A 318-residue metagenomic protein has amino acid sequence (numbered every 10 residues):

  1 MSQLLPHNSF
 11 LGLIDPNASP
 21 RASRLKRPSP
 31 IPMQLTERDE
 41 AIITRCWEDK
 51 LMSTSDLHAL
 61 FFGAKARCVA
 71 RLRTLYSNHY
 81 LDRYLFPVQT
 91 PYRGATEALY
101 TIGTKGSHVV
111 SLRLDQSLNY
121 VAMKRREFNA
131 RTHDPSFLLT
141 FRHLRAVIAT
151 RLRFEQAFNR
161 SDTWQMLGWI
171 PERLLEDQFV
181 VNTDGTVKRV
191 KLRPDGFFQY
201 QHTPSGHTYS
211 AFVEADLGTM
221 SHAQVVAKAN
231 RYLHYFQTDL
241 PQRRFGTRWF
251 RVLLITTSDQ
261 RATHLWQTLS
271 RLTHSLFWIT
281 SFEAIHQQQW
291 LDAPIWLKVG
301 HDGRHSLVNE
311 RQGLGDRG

Functional and structural regions predicted by a protein language model:
S2-S29, M33-E40, N78, S111-G318: Electrostatic, structured charged patches in enzyme active sites and in nucleic-acid/phosphate-binding
D39-W47: Positively charged, polyanion-binding regions of nucleic-acid-associated proteins
C46-D49, L217: Structured beta->alpha junctions
W47, F62, E155-N159: Hydrophobic/aromatic-lined pockets within catalytic cores
E48-L60: Short acidic, hydrophobic short linear motifs in intrinsically disordered regions
F62-S77: Short amphipathic alpha-helical interaction segments
L85-S117: Accessory beta->alpha helical hairpin/"wing" motif in late/C-terminal subdomains of nucleic-acid enzymes
